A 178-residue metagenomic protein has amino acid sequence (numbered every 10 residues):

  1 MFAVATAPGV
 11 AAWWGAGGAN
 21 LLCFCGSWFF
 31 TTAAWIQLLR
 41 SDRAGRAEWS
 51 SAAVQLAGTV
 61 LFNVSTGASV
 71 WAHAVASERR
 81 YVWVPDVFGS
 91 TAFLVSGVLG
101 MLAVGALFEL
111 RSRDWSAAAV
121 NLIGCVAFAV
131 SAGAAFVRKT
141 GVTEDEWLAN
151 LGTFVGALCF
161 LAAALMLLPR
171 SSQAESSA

Functional and structural regions predicted by a protein language model:
M1, G15-C25, A47-A57, E78-V95 (+4 more regions): Physicochemical signature of membrane-embedded alpha-helices that form the seven-helix bundle of GPCRs, emphasizing
V4-L22, S41-G45, V64-Y81, A106-F108 (+1 more regions): Membrane-lumen (extracellular) interface motif
W35, S41, R46, S50: A glycine-rich, hydrophobic loop/mini-helix early in the fold
I36-L39, L99-M101: A low-complexity, Ser/Thr/Gly/Pro-enriched, surface-exposed linker/loop concept that marks segments flanking
S51-V70: N-terminal signal-anchor transmembrane alpha-helix
A92-L107: Alpha-helical transmembrane segments in multipass membrane proteins, preferentially the mid-helix core
L122-A178: C-terminal transmembrane-bundle signature of multipass membrane proteins, characterized by strong activation on
